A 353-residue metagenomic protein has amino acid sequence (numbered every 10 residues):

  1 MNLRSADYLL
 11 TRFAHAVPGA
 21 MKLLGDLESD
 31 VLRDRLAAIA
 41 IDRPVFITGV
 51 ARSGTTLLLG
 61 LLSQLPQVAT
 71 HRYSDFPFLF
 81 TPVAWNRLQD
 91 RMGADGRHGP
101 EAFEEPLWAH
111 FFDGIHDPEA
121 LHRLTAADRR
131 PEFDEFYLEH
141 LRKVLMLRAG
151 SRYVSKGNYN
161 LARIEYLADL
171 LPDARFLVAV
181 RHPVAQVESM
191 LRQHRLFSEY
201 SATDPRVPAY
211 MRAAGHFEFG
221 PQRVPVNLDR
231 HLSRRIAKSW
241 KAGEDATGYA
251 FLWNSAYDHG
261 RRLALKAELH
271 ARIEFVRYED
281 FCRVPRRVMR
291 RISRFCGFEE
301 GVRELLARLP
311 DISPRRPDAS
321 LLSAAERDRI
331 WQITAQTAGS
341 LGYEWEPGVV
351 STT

Functional and structural regions predicted by a protein language model:
M1-I39, P44, S198-T353: PAPS-dependent sulfotransferases, especially Golgi type II membrane carbohydrate sulfotransferases
I47: Hydrophobic anchor at the beta1->P-loop junction of P-loop NTPases
V50: P-loop (Walker A) phosphate-binding loop of NTP-binding proteins
T56, P77-F80, L161-I164, V184-S189 (+1 more regions): Short catalytic/ligand-binding loop motif for oxyanion handling, primarily in non-cytosolic enzymes, centered on
T56-A69: A conserved segment at the C-terminal end of the G1
Y73-V154, G215-R230, Y343-E346: PAPS-dependent sulfation machinery
R152-K156, F275-R277: Short catalytic-loop micro-motif centered on adjacent basic/acidic residues
K156-G157, L167-R192, I292: Conserved phosphate-donor/acceptor-positioning beta-strand/loop module used by diverse small-molecule
